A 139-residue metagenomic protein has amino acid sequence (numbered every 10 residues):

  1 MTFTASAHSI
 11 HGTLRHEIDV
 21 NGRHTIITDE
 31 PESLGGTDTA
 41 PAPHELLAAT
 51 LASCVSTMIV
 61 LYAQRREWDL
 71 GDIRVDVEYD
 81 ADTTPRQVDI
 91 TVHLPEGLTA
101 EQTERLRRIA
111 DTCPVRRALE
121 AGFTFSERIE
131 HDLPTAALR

Functional and structural regions predicted by a protein language model:
M1-A49, T57-R139: Extended beta-strand/beta-hairpin segments
